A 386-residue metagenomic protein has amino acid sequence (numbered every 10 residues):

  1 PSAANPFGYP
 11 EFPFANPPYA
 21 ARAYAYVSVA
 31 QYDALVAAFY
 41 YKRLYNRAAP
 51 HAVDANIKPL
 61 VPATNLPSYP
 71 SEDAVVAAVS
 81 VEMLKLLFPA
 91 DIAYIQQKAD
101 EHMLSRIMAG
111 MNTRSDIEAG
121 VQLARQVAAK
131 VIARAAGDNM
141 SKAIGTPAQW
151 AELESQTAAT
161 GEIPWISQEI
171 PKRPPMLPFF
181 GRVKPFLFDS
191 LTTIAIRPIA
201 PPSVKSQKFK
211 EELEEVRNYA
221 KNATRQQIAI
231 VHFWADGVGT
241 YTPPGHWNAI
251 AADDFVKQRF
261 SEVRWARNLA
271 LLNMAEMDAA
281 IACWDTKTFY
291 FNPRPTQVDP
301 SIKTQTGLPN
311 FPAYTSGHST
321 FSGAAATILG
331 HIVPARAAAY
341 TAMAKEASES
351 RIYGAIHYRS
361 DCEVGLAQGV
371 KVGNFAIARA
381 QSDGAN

Functional and structural regions predicted by a protein language model:
P1-N386: Acidic/polar surface patches and capping/hinge elements
